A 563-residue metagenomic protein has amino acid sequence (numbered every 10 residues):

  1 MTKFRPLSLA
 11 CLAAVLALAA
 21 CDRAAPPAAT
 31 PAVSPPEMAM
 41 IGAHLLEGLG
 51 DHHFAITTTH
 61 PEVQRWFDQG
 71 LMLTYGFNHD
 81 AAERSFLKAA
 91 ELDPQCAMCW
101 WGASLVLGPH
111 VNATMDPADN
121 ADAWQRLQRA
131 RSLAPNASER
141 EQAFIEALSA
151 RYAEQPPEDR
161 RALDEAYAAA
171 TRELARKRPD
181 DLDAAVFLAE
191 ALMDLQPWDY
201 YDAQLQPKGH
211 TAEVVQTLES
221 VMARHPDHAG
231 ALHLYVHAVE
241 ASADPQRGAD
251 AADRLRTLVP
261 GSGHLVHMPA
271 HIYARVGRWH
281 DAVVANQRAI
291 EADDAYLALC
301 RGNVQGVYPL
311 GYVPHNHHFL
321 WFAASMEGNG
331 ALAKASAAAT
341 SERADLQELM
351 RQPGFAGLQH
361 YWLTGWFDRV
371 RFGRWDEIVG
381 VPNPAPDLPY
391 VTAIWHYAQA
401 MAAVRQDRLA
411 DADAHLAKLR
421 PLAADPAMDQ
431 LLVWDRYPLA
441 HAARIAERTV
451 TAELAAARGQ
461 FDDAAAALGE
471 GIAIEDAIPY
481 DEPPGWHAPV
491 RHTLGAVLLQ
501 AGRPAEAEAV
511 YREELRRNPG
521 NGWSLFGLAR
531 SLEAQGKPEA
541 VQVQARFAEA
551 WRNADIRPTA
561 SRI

Functional and structural regions predicted by a protein language model:
L18-A20: C-terminal motif of bacterial Sec signal peptides marking the signal peptidase cleavage site
P61-Q69, Q95-H110, N136-P156, D180-Y201 (+7 more regions): Amphipathic alpha-helical repeat scaffolds of TPR domains
F67, W101-G102, V186, H233-L234 (+11 more regions): Alpha-solenoid helical repeat scaffolds
H79, A113, N120, D164 (+10 more regions): TPR-repeat structural position
E91, A175-K177, M222-R224, R254-G261 (+8 more regions): Solenoid-like repeat scaffolds
A97, S104, G108, A118-P135 (+6 more regions): TPR/TPR-like (Sel1-like) alpha-helical repeat modules
